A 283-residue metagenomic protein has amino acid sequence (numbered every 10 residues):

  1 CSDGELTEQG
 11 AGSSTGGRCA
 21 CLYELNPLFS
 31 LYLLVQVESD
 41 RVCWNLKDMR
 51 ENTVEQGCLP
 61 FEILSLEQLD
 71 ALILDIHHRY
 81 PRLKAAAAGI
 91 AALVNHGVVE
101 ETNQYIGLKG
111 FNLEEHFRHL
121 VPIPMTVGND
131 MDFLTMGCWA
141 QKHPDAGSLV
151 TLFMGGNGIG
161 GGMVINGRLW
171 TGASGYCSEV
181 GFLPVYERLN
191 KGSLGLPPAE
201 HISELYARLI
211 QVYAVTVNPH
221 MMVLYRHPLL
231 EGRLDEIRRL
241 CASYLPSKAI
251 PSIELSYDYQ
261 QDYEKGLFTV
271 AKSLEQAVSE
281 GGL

Functional and structural regions predicted by a protein language model:
C1-Q9, S14-C58, L64-D75, R82 (+1 more regions): ATP-binding/phosphotransfer module of carbohydrate and carboxylate kinases, centering on a glycine-rich
A11, C58, Q104, S174-G175: Short clusters of small/polar residues that mark proteolytic maturation junctions
Y32-Q36, A85-A87, L149-F153, G160: Short glycine-aspartate micro-motif
M49-R50, N95, I165-N166: Short, ordered coil/turn segments that flank beta-strands lining enzyme active or ligand-binding pockets
T53, V99, L169-W170: Hydrophobic "anchor" residues
C58, E62-A140, A146, L234-Y244: Glycine-rich phosphate-binding loop and adjoining helix at the ATP-binding site of ATP-dependent phosphoryl-transfer
I123-A214: Glycine/GP-enriched mid-protein hinge/lid loop-to-helix segment characteristic of carbohydrate kinases
